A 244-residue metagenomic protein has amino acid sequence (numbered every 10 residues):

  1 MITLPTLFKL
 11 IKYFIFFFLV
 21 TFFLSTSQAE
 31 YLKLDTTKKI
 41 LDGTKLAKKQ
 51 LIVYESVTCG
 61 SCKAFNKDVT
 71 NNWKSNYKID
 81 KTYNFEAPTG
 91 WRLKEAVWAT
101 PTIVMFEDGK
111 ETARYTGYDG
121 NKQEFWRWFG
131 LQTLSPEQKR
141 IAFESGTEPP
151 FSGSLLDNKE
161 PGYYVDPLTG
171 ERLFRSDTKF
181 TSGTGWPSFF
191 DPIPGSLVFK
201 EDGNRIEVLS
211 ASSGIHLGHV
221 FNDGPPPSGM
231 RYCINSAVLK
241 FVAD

Functional and structural regions predicted by a protein language model:
M1-L10: N-terminal secretory signal peptides that target proteins for export/translocation
Y13-F22: Bacterial N-terminal signal peptides
S25-A29: Sec/Tat signal peptide C-region and signal peptidase I cleavage site
K38-N72, D157-F174: Local sequence-structure signature of Cys/Sec-based thiol-disulfide redox active-site neighborhoods
I79-T100, E124-L131: Thioredoxin-like thiol-disulfide oxidoreductase module
M105-T133: Non-catalytic, surface beta->alpha helical segment in thiol-disulfide oxidoreductase systems
L134-D244: A short Gly-Trp-Pro
